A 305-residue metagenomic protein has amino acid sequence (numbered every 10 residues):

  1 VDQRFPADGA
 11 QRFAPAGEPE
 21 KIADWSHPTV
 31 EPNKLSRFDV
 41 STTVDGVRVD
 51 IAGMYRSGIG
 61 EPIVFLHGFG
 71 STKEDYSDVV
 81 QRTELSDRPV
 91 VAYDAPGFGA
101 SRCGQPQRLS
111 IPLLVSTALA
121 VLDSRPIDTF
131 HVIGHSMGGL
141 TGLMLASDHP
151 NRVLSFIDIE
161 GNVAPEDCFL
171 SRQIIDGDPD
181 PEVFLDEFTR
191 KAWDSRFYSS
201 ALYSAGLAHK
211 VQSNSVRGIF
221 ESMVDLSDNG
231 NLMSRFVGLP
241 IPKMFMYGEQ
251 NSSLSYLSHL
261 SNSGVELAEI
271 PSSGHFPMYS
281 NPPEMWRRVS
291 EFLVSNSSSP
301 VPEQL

Functional and structural regions predicted by a protein language model:
V1-V64, L85-R88, D123, I127-T129 (+8 more regions): Alpha/beta-hydrolase fold catalytic core
G46, V91-I133, M137, W286-R287: Active-site loop/oxyanion-hole signature of alpha/beta-hydrolase fold enzymes
Y55-A100: Conserved HGGG/HGGXW glycine-rich cap/lid loop of the alpha/beta-hydrolase fold
K73-S77, A100-C103, D167, M278-N281: Short N-terminal helix/helix-N-cap motif within the alpha/beta-hydrolase-1
L143, S147, L154-L185: Flexible "cap/lid" loop of the alpha/beta hydrolase fold
C168-F169, E182-G238: Conserved alpha/beta-hydrolase catalytic His-Asp/Glu region
R217, E221-E269: Conserved serine/cysteine hydrolase catalytic core
S273-W286: Catalytic histidine-centered segment of alpha/beta-hydrolase-like enzymes
